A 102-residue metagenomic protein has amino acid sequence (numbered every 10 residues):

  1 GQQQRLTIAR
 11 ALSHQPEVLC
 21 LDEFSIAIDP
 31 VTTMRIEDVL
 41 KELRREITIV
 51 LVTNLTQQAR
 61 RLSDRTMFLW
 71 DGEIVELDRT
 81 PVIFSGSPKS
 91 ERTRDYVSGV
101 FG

Functional and structural regions predicted by a protein language model:
I8: Hydrophobic anchor residue at the start of the ABC signature
H14, R45: Conserved signature/switch motifs of ABC ATPase nucleotide-binding domains
L19-D22: Catalytic Walker B motif of ABC-type/P-loop ATPase nucleotide-binding domains
S25-I26: Short loop immediately C-terminal to the Walker-B catalytic DE motif in ABC-type ATPase nucleotide-binding domains
P30-T32: Helix N-cap at the start of a conserved alpha-helix in ABC-type nucleotide-binding domains
I47-V52: Conserved H-loop
A59-R61: A short, surface-exposed alpha-helical micro-motif characterized by mixed small hydrophobic and charged/polar residues
E73-V97: Conserved beta-strand-loop-alpha-helix hinge in the C-terminal portion of ABC ATPase nucleotide-binding domains
